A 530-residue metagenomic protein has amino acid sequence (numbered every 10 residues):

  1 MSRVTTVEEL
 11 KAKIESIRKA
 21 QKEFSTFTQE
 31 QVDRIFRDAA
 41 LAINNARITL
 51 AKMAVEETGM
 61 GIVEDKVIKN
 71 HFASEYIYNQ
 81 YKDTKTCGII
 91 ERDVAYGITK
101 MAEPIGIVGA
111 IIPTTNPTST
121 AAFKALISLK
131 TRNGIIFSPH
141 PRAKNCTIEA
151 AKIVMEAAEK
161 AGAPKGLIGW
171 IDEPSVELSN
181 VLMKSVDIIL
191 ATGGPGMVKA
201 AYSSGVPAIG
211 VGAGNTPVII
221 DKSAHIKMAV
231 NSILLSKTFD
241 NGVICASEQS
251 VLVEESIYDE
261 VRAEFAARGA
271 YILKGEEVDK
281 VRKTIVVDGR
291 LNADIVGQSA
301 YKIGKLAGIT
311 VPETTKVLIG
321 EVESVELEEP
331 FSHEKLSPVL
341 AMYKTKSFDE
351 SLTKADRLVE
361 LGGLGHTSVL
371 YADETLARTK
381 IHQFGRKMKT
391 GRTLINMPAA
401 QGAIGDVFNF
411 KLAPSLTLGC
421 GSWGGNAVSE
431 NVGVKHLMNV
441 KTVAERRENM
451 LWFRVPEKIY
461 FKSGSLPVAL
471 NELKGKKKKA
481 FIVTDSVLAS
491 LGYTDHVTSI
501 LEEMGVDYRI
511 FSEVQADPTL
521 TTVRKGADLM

Functional and structural regions predicted by a protein language model:
M1-T99, I127, A267: N-terminal Rossmann-like NAD(P)+-binding subdomain of aldehyde/semialdehyde dehydrogenases
V4, V198-E326, T353: ALDH superfamily catalytic-core signature
S25, I309-T310, T314-N449: Conserved C-terminal structural/oligomerization subdomain of aldehyde/semialdehyde dehydrogenase
T26-E30, P164-L167, N241-E248, Y271-V281 (+4 more regions): Flexible, glycine/charged-enriched surface loops at secondary-structure junctions
I89-M228: Rossmann-like NAD(P) dinucleotide-binding subdomain of oxidoreductase/dehydrogenase enzymes
W170-E173, M342-K346, I459-L466: Short acidic-hydrophobic, aromatic-tinged amphipathic segments that line or gate anion-handling sites
M450-M530: ATP/NTP phosphate-donor binding region
